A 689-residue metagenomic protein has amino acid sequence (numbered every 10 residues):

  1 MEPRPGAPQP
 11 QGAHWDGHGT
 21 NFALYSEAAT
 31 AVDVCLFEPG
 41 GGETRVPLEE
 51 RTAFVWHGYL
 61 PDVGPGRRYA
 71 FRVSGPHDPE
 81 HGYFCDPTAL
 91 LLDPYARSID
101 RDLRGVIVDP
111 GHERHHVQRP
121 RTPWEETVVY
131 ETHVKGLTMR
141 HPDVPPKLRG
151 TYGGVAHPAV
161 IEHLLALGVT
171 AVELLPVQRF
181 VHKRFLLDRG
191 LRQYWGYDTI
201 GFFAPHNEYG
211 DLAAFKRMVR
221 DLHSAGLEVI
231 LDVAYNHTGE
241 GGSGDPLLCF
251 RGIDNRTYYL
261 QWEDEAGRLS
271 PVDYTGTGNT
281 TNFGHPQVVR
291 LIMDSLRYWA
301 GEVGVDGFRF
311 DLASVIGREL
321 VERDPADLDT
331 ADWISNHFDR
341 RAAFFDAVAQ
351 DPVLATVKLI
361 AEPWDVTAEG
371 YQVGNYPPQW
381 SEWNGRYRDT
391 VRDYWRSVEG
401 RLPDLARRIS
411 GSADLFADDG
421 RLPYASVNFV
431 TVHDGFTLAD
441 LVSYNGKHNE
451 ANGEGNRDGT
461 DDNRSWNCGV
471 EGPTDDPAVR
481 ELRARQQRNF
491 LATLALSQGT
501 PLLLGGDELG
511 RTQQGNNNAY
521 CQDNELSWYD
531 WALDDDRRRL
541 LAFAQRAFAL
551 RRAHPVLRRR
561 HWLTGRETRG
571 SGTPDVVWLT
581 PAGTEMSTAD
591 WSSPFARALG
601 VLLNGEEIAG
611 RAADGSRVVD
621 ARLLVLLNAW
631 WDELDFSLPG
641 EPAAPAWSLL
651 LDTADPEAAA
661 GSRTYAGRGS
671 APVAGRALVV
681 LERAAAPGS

Functional and structural regions predicted by a protein language model:
M1-Y130, K135, P145, Y152-G153 (+5 more regions): Carbohydrate-interacting/catalytic domains
L24, F71, T132, L174 (+9 more regions): Conserved, mostly hydrophobic/aromatic
S26-A28, E50-T52, D62, G75 (+17 more regions): Short, flexible loop/turn elements at secondary-structure junctions
V73-V117, H182-G190, D198, A225 (+2 more regions): Core domains of carbohydrate- and sulfate-ester-processing enzymes
D78-G82, T138-R140, F180-R184, H237-E240 (+5 more regions): Short catalytic/ligand-binding loop motif for oxyanion handling, primarily in non-cytosolic enzymes, centered on
A96, V321, P325-G505, G510 (+8 more regions): Conserved alpha/beta catalytic core and glycan-binding cleft of carbohydrate-active enzymes
V128-Y130, V172, V229-L231, F308 (+2 more regions): Hydrophobic faces of well-ordered beta-strands that scaffold small-molecule active sites in alpha/beta enzyme cores
H133-V305, R309-Q350, L415: Substrate-binding/active-site clefts of carbohydrate-active enzymes
